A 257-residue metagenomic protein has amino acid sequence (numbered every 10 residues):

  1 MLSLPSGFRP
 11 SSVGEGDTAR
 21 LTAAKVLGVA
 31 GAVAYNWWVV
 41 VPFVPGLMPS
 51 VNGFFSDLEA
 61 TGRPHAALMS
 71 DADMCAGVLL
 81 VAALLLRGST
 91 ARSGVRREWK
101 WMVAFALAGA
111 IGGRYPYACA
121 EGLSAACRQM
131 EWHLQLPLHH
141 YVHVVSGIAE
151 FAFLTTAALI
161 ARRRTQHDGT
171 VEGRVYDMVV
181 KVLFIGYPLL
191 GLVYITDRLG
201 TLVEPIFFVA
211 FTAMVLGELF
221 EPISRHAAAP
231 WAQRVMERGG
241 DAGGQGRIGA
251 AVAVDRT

Functional and structural regions predicted by a protein language model:
M1-R20: Short, Lys/Arg-rich, polar N-terminal cytosolic tail immediately upstream of the first transmembrane signal-anchor
T22-V29, A91-A106, G173-V179: Interfacial segments of alpha-helical transmembrane regions
A32-P49: Alpha-helical transmembrane segments of multi-pass membrane proteins
P49-R63, E131: Perimembrane loop-to-helix junctions flanking transmembrane segments
D57-V78: Interfacial helix-start motif at the membrane-water boundary
A83, E150-T170, V215-S224: Alpha-helical transmembrane segments in multipass membrane proteins, preferentially the mid-helix core
I111-R162: Membrane-proximal helix-loop-helix units in multi-pass membrane proteins
V182-G240, G249-V252: C-terminal transmembrane-bundle signature of multipass membrane proteins, characterized by strong activation on
